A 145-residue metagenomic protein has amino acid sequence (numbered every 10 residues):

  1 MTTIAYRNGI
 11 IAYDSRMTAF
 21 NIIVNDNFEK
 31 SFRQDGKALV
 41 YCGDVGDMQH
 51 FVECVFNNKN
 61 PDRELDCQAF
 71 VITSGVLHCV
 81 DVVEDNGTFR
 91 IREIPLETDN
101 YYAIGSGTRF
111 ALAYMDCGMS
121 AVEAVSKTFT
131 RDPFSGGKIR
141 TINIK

Functional and structural regions predicted by a protein language model:
M1-K145: N-terminal nucleophile
